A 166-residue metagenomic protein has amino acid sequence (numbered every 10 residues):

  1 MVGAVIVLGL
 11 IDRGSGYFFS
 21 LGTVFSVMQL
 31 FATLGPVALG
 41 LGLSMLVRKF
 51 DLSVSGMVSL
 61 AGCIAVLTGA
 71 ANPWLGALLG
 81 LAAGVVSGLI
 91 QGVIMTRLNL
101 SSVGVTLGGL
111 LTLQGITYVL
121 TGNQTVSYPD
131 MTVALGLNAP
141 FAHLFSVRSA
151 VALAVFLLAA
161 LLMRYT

Functional and structural regions predicted by a protein language model:
V2-L10, P36-G40, L60, L78-I90 (+2 more regions): Generic alpha-helical transmembrane segments of integral inner-membrane proteins, especially permease/transport modules
G3-G14, F18-P73, V93-L100: Single transmembrane alpha-helix segments in multi-pass membrane proteins
V27, G35, G56-M57, W74-A82 (+2 more regions): Hydrophobic alpha-helical transmembrane segments
G42-S44, L81, F141: A generic hydrophobic-helix recognition signal that picks specific residues within alpha-helical hydrophobic
N72-L110: Alpha-helical transmembrane segments within multi-pass membrane transporters and channels
L98, S102-T166: Transmembrane helix-bundle core of multi-pass membrane transporters and related energy-transducing complexes
